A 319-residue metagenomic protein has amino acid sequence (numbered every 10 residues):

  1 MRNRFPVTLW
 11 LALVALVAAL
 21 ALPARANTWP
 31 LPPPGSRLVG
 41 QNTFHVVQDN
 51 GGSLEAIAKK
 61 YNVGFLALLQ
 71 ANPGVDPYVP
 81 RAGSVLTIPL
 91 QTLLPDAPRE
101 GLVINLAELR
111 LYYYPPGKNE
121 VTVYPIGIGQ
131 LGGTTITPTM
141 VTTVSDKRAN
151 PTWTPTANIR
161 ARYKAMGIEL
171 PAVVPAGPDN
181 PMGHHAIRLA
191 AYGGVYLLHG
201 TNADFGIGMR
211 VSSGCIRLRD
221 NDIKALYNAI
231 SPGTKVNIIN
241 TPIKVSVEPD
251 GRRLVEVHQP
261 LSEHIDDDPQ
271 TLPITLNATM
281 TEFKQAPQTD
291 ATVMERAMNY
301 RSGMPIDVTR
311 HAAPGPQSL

Functional and structural regions predicted by a protein language model:
R2-L11: Bacterial N-terminal signal peptides that target proteins for export
W10-A21: Bacterial N-terminal signal peptides
L20-T28: Sec/Tat signal peptide C-region and signal peptidase I cleavage site
T28-V63: Primarily a LysM-type cell-wall glycan-binding module
D49-V79, E120-V123: LysM (lysin motif) carbohydrate-binding repeats in extracellular/periplasmic proteins that recognize
R81-L86, G233-V236: Loop/turn positions that initiate beta-strands
P95-D204, N228, V257-L319: Gly/Pro-biased beta-strand-loop elements
Y227-Q270: N-terminal targeting pre-sequences for secretion and organelle import
